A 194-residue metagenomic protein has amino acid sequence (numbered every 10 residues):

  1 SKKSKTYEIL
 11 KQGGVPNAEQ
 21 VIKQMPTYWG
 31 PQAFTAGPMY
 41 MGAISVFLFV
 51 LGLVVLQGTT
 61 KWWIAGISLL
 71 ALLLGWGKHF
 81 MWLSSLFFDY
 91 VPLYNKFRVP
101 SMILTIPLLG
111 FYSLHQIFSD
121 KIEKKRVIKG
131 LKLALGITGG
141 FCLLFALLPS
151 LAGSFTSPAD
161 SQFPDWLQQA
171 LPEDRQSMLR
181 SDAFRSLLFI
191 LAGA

Functional and structural regions predicted by a protein language model:
S1-L48, G52, L148-L191: Periplasmic/ER-lumenal interhelical loops and adjacent helix-loop junctions in multi-pass membrane proteins
Q57-L72, W76-A194: Contiguous transmembrane helix-bundle modules in multi-pass membrane proteins
